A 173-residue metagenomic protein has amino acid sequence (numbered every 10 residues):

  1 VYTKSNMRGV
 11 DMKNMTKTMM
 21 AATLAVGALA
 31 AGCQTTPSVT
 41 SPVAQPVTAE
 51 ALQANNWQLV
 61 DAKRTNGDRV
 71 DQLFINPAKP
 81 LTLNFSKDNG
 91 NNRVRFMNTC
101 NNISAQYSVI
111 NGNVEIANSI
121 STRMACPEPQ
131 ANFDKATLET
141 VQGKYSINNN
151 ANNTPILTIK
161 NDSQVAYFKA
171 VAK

Functional and structural regions predicted by a protein language model:
V1-M12: Short, Lys/Arg-enriched N-terminal segments with co-localized hydrophobic residues within the first ~10-30 amino acids
Y2, K17, C33-K173: Lipid interaction determinants
M12-M20: Bacterial N-terminal signal peptides that target proteins for export
